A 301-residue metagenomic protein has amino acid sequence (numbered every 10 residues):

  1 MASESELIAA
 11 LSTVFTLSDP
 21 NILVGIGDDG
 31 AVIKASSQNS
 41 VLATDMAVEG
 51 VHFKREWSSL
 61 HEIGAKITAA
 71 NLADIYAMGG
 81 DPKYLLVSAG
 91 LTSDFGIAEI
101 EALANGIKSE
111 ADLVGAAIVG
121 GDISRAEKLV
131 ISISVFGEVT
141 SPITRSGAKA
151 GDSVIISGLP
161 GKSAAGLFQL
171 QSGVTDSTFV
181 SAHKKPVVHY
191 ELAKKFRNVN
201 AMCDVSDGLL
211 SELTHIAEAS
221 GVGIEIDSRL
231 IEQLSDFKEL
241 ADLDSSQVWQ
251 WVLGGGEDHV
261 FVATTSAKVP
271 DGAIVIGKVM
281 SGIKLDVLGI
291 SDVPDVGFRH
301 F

Functional and structural regions predicted by a protein language model:
M1-S59, M78, V87, E110: Extreme N-terminal cap/leader segments of soluble proteins
A35-S37, A47, P82-F168: Glycine-rich anion-binding loops of enzyme active sites
L60-Y84, N105-L113, E191, G208-A219: Small-aliphatic-rich amphipathic alpha-helix that forms the alpha element of a beta-alpha
T92-F95, F168-Q169, K184-G256: Active-site-proximal betaalpha loop/short-helix elements that scaffold phosphoryl/nucleotidyl transfer chemistry
A164-A182: Short, compositionally biased
P186, E232, D271-F301: Acidic, Ser/Thr/Pro-rich beta/coil linker or hinge segments at domain junctions
V252-K268: Claisen-condensing/thiolase-fold acyl-transfer catalytic domains that form or cleave C-C bonds in fatty acid
